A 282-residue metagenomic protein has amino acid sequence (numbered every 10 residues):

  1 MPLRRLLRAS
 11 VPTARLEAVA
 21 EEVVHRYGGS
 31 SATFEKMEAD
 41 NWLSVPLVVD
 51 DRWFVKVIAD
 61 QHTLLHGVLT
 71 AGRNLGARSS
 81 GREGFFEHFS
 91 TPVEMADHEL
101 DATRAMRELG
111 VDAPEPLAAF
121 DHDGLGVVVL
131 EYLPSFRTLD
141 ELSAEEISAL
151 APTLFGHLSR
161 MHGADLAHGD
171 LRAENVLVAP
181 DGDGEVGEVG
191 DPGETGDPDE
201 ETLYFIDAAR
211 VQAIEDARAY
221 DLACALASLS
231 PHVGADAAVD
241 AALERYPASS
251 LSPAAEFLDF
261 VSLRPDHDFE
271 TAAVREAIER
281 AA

Functional and structural regions predicted by a protein language model:
M1-S10, A149-L150, H157, D183-P198 (+1 more regions): Terminal disorder- and signal-encoded targeting elements
M1-W42, D259-R275: Juxta-kinase regulatory segment immediately upstream of eukaryotic protein kinase catalytic domains
W42-M95: ATP-binding glycine-rich loop module of kinase domains
D60, A77-F85, V127-A144, R210-V211: A glycine-centered beta->alpha junction motif in the catalytic cores of kinase/phosphotransferase enzymes
A96-D97, A102-A113, F136-E174: Conserved kinase catalytic-core helix
E115-L125: Short beta-strand micro-motifs within the conserved protein kinase catalytic domain, predominantly in the N-lobe
H122, E131-Y132, R137, A167-C224 (+1 more regions): Catalytic activation segment of kinase domains across protein kinase-like and atypical kinase folds
E200, Y204-A281: C-lobe/activation-segment region of protein kinase-like
